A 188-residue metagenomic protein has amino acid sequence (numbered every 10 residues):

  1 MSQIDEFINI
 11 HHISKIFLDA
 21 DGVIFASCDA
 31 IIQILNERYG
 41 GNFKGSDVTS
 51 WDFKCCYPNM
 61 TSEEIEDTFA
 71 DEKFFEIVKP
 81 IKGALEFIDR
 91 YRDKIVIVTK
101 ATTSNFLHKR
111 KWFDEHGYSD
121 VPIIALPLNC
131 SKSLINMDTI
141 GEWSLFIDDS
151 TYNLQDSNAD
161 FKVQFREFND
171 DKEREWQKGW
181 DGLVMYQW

Functional and structural regions predicted by a protein language model:
S2-I65: Active-site neighborhood of HAD-like aspartate-dependent phosphohydrolases
S2-K15, F87, E167-W188: Charged phosphate-binding loop/patch that engages nucleotide di/tri-phosphates or the phosphate backbone of nucleic
I8-H12, D89-R92, M137-E142, N158: Flexible, charged surface loops at secondary-structure boundaries
F69-I97, T103-L107: Short, acidic loop-to-helix structural element flanking the phosphoryl-transfer center in phosphate-processing enzymes
V98-I147, T151-Q155: Substrate-recognition "cap/lid" segment bordering the active-site pocket of phosphatases
W143-M185: Acidic, Mg2+-coordinating phosphoryl-transfer loop and its flanking beta/alpha structural elements, shared across
